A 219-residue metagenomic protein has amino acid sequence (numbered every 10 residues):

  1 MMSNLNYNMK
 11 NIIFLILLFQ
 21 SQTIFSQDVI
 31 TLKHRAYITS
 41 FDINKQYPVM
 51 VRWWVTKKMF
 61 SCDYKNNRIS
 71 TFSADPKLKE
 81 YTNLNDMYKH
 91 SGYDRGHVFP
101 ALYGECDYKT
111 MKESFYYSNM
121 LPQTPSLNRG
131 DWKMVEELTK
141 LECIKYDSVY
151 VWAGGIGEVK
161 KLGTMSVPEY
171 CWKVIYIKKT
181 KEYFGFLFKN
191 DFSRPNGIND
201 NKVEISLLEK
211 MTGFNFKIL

Functional and structural regions predicted by a protein language model:
M1-M2: Methionine residue identity
M9-L15: Sec-dependent signal peptide recognition, specifically the positively charged N-region followed immediately by
I24-S26: Boundary at the C-terminal end of the N-terminal hydrophobic targeting segment
D28-V29, A36-F41, W172-Y176: Short, surface-exposed beta-strand/loop micro-motifs that present aromatic residues
L32-D94: Short, His- and charge-rich active-site/binding loops that engage polyanionic ligands
P76-L219: Domain-level detector of nuclease and nuclease-like folds in predominantly extracellular/periplasmic contexts
